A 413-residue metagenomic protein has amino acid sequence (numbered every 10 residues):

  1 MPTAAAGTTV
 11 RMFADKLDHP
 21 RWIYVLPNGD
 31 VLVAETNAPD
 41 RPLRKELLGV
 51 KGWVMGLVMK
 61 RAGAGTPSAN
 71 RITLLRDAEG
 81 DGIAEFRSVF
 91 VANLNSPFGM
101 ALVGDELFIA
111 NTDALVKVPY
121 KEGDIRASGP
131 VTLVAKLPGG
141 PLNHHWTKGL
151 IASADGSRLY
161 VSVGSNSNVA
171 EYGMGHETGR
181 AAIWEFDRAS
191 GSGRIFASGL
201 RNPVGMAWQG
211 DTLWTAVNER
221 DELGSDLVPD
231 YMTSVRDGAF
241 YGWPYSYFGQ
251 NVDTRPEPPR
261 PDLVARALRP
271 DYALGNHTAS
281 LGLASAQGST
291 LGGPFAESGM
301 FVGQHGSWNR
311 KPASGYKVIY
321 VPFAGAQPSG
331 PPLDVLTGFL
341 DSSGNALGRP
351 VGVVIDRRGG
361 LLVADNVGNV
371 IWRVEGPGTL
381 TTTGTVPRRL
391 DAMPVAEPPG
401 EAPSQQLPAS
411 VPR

Functional and structural regions predicted by a protein language model:
M1-A5, D40-A69, T147, S165-E171 (+5 more regions): Beta-propeller domain segments
M1-L26: Mature N-terminal segment immediately following signal peptide/propeptide cleavage in secreted/periplasmic
V10-A14, F86-V91, T132-G140, S192-A197 (+2 more regions): A short beta-strand motif characteristic of beta-propeller blades
L17-N28, A92-E106, G140-R158, L200-T212 (+2 more regions): Beta-rich, blade/repeat-based domains predominating in secreted/periplasmic proteins but also intracellular
L32-A34, I109-A110, Y160-S162, W214-V217 (+2 more regions): Residue position within the beta-strands of beta-propeller blades
L43-V103: Blade-loop segments of beta-propeller domains
I83-E106, N111-S153, S165-N168: Asp-box/WD-like beta-propeller blade repeats and closely related beta-sheet repeat scaffolds
